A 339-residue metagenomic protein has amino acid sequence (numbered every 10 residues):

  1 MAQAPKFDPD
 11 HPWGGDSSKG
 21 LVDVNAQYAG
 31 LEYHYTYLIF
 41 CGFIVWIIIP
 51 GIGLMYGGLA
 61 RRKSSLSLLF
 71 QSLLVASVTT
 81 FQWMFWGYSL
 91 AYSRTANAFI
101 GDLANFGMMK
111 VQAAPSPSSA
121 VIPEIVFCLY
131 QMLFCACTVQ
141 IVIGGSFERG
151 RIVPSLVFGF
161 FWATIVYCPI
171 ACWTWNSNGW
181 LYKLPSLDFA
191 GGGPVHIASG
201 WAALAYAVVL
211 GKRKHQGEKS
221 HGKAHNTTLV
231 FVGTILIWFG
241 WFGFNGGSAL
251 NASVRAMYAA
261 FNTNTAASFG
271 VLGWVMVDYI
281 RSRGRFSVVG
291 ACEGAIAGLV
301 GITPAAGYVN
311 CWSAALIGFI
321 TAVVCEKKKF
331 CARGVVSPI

Functional and structural regions predicted by a protein language model:
M1-I339: Hydrophobic alpha-helical transmembrane bundles of multi-pass membrane proteins
